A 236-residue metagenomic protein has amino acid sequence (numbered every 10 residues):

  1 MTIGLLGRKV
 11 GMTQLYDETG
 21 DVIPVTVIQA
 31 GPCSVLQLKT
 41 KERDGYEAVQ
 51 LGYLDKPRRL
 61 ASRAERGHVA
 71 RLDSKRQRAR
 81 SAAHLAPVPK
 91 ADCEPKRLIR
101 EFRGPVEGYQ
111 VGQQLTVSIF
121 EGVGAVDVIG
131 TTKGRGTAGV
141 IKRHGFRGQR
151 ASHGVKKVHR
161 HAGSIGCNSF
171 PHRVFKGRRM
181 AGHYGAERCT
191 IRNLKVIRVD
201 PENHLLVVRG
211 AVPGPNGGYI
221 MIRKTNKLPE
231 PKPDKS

Functional and structural regions predicted by a protein language model:
M1-S236: Extended basic (Lys/Arg/His-rich) segments that typically form rRNA-contacting surfaces in ribosomal proteins
